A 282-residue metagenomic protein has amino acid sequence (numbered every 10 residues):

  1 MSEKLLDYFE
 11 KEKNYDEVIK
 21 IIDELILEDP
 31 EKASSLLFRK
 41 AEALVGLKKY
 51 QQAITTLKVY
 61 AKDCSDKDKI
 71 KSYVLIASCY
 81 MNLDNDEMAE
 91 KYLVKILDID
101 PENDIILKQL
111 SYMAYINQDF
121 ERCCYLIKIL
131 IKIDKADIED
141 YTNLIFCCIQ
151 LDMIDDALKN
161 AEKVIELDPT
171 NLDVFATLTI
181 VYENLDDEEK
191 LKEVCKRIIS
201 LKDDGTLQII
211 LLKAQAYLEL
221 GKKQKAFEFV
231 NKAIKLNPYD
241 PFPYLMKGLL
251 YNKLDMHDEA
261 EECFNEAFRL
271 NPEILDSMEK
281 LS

Functional and structural regions predicted by a protein language model:
K11, G46, N82, I116-N117 (+4 more regions): Register position in tetratricopeptide repeats
L25, V59-A61, K95-I96, I129-L130 (+4 more regions): Canonical positions in the second alpha-helix
P30-E31, S65-K67, P101, K135 (+4 more regions): Short coil turns that delineate tetratricopeptide repeat
S34-S35, D68-K71, I105, E139 (+5 more regions): Start-of-helix register in tetratricopeptide repeats
